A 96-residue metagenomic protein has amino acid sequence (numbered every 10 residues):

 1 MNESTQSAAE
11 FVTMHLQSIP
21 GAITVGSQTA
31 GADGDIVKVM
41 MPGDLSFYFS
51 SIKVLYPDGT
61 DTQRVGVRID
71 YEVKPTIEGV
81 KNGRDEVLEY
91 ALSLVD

Functional and structural regions predicted by a protein language model:
M1-D96: C-terminal "post-core" interaction segments
